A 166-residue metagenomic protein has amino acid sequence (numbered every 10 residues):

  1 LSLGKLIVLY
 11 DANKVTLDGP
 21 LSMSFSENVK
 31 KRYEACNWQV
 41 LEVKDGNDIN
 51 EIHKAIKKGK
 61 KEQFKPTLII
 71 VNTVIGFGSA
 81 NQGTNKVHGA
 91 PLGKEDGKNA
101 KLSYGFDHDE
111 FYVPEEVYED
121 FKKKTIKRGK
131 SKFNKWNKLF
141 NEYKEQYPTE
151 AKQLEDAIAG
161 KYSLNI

Functional and structural regions predicted by a protein language model:
L1-K127: Glycine-rich ThDP/TPP pyrophosphate-binding loop and its adjacent helix/strand module within ThDP-dependent enzymes
E42, E119-I166: Thiamine diphosphate
